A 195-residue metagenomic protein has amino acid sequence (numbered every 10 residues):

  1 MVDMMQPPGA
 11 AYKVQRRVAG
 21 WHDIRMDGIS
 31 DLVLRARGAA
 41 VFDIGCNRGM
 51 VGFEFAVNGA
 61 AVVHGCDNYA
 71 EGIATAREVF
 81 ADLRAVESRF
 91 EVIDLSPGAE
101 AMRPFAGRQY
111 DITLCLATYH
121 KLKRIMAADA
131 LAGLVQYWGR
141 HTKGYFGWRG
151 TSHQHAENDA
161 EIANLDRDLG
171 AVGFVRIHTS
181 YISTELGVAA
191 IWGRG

Functional and structural regions predicted by a protein language model:
A19-R37: Conserved alpha-helix/loop element of class I SAM-dependent methyltransferases that forms part of the SAM/SAH-binding
A39-N47: Conserved class I S-adenosyl-L-methionine
R48-G59: Conserved SAM-binding loop of SAM-dependent methyltransferases across substrates and taxa, primarily the Class I
V62-D67: Conserved SAM-binding motif I beta-strand of class I
R77-P104: S-adenosyl-L-methionine
D111-M126: A short SAM/SAH-binding and catalytic strip from SAM-dependent methyltransferases
L122-Y137: A short, conserved alpha-helix within the catalytic core of class I
T142-S152: Conserved beta-strand signature within the Rossmann-like core of class I S-adenosyl-L-methionine
